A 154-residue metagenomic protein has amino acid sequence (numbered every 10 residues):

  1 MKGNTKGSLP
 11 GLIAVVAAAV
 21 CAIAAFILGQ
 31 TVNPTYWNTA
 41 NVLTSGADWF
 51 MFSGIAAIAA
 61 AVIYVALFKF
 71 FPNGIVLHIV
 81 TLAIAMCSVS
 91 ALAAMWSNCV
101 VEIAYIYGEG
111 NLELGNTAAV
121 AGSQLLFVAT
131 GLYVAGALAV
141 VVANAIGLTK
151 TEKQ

Functional and structural regions predicted by a protein language model:
M1-A24, V142-Q154: Cytosolic juxtamembrane helix and N-cap/initiation of the first transmembrane helix
P10-G11, V32-A59, Q124-F127: Transmembrane alpha-helix entry/boundary detector in multi-pass membrane proteins
G11, V15-V16, Y105-T149: Alpha-helical membrane-associated segments of multi-pass integral membrane proteins
G11-A18, S53, A57, L77-C87 (+1 more regions): Hydrophobic alpha-helical transmembrane segments of polytopic
C21-V32, M86-I103: C-terminal TM-helix exit segments that contain a strictly Trp-centered aromatic cap at the helix terminus
I27-A47, V101-A121: Membrane-interface interhelical loops and short amphipathic "cap" helices that link adjacent transmembrane segments
A57-K69, V140-A143: Alpha-helical transmembrane segments in multipass membrane proteins, preferentially the mid-helix core
Y64-C99: Loop-to-transmembrane helix junctions at the membrane interface
